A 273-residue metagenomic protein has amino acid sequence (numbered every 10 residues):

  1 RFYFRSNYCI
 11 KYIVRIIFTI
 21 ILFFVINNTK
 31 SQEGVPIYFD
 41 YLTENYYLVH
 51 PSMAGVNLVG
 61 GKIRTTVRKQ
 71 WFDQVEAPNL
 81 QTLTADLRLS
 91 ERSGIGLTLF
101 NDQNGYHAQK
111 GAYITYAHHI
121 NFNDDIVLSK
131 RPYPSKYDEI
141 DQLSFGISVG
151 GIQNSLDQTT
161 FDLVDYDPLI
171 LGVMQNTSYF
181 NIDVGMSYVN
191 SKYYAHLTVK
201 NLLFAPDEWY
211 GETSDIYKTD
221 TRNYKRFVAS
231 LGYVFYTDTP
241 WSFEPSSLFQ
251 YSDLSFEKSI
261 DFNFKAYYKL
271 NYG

Functional and structural regions predicted by a protein language model:
R1-P36, F235, F264: Bacterial Sec-dependent N-terminal signal peptides
Q32-G273: Subset of outer-membrane beta-barrel
